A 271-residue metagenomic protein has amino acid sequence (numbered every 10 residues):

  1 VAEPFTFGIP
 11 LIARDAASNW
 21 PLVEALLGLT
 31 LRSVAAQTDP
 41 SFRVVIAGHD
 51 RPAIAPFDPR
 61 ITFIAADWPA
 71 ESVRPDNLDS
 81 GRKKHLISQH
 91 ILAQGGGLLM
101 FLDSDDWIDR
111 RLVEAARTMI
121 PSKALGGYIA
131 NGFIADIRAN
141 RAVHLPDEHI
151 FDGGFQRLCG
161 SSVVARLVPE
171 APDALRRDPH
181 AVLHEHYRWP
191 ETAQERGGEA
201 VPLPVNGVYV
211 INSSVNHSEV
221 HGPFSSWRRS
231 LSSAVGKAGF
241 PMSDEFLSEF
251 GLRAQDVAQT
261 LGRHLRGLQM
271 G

Functional and structural regions predicted by a protein language model:
V1-A2, A174-G271: C-terminal catalytic/acceptor-binding lobe
P4-T6, R43: Cell-envelope/extracellular polymer assembly enzymes that use nucleotide-activated donors
R14-A25, V73-L78, R176-A181: Short, flexible/disordered intra-domain loops and linkers
V23-S41: Short, acidic, metal-binding catalytic loop of nucleotide-sugar glycosyltransferases
G48-D50: Acidic ATP/Mg2+-coordinating residue in the GHKL
P52-G96: Active-site-proximal specificity loops/subdomain of glycosyltransferases
G95-W107: Short beta-strand-to-loop acidic/aromatic patch adjacent to the donor-nucleotide binding site
D109-A181: Conserved catalytic core of nucleotide-sugar-dependent glycosyltransferases
